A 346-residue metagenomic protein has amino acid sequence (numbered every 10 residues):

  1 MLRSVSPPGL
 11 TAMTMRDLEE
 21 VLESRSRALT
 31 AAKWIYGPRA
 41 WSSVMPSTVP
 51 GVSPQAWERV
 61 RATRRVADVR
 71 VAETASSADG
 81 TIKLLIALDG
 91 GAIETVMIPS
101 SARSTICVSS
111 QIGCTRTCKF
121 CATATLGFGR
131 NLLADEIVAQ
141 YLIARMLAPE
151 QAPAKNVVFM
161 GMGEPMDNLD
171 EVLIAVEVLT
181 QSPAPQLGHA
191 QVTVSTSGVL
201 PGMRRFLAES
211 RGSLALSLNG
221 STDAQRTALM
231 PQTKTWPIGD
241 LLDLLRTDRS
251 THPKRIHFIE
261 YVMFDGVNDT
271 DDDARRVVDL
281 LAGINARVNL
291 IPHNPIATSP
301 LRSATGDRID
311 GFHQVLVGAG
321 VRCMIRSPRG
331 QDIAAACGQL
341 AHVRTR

Functional and structural regions predicted by a protein language model:
M1-G90, P149, R246-I256, Y261-R346: Auxiliary Fe-S-binding modules of radical SAM enzymes
T74-S77, S109-S110, S195, S217: Short linear Ser/Thr-Pro motifs
G80-I82, G91-I93, K155, G212-L214: Change "...and in nucleic-acid phosphodiester-cleaving endonucleases..." to "...and in nucleic-acid processing enzymes
L84, T95, I106-V108, L216: Short beta-strand motif preference
D89-I93, A102-S104: Short acidic/polar mixed-charge low-complexity motifs
P99-A139, I143, E150: Canonical Radical SAM [4Fe-4S] cluster-binding loop centered on the CxxxCxxC motif and its immediate flanking residues
M146-M324: Conserved AdoMet/S-adenosylmethionine-binding subsite of the radical SAM
